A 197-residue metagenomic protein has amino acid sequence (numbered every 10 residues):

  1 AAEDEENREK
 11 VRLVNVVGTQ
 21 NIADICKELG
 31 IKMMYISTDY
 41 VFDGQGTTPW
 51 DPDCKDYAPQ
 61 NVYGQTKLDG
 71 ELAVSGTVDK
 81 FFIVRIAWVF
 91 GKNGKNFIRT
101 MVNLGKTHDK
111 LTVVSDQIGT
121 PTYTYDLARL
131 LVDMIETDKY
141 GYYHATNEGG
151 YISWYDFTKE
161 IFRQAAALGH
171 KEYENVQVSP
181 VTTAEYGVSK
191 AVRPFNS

Functional and structural regions predicted by a protein language model:
A1-V14: NAD(P)H-binding glycine-rich loop region in Rossmannoid oxidoreductase-like domains and their noncatalytic homologs
R12, P49-L68, W88-G91, P121-T122 (+2 more regions): Short-chain dehydrogenase/reductase
R12-T19, M34, T66-K67: Short alpha-helix in the Rossmann-fold core of NAD(P)-dependent oxidoreductases
Q20-Q60: Conserved Rossmann-fold NAD(P)-dependent oxidoreductase catalytic core, especially the SDR/UDP-sugar
K27, A58-F82: Active-site Tyr-X1-5-Lys
D56, K80, M101-T112, A167-T183: A short C-terminal helix-loop "cap" of Rossmann-like NAD(P)-dependent dehydrogenase/epimerase domains
L72-D133: NAD(P)-dependent short-chain dehydrogenase/reductase
T137-S189: Mid/C-terminal beta-alpha module of Rossmann-like enzyme folds, strongest in SDR-family dehydrogenases/epimerases
